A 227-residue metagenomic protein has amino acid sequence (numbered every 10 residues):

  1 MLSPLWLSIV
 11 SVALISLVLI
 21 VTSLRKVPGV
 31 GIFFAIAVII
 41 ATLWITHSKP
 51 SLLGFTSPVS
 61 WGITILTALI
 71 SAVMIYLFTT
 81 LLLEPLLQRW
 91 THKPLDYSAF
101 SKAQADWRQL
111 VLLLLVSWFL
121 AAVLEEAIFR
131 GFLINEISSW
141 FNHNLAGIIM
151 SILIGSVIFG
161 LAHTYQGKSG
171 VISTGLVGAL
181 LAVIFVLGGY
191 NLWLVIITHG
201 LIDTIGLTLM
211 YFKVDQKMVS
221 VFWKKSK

Functional and structural regions predicted by a protein language model:
M1-T64, T208-K227: N-terminal, membrane-interfacial amphipathic/helix-forming hydrophobic leader that caps and precedes the first
P4-L7, S16-I20, T80, E84-L87 (+3 more regions): Generic detector of short, locally flexible boundary/turn motifs and exposed helical patches
V12-A13, D106-K227: Transmembrane helix-loop-helix hairpins at the membrane interface of multi-pass integral membrane proteins
L14-L19, V38, S71-T79, A121 (+3 more regions): Alpha-helical transmembrane segments of multipass membrane proteins
R25-P28, I36-I39, A103-D106, V157 (+1 more regions): Short secondary-structure boundary micro-motifs
P28, I32, I65, L69 (+5 more regions): Hydrophobic alpha-helical segments
T42-S48, D96-A105, G160-Y165, Y190: Short, exposed beta-strand "edge-strand" segments with a Pro/Gly-rich flavor and a Y/T-containing core
P50-A121, N135-A146, Q216-F222: Juxtamembrane helix-loop-helix connectors linking adjacent transmembrane helices in multi-pass membrane enzymes
